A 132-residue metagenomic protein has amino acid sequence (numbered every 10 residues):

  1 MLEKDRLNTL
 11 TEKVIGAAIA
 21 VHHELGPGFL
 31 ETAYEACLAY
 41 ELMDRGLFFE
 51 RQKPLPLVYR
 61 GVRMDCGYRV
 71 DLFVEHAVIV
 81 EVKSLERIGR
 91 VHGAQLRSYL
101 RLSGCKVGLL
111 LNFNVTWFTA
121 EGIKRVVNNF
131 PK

Functional and structural regions predicted by a protein language model:
M1-F48, R97, K124-K132: Solvent-exposed, charged helical/coil patches that constitute nucleic-acid or partner-interaction surfaces
G26, F49, V70-I88, Y99: Conserved catalytic cores of phosphodiester-cleaving nucleases, focusing on short active-site segments
M43-R60: A short acidic/basic microdomain associated with nuclease active sites
Y59-R63, F118-A120: Acidic pyrophosphate-coordinating catalytic loop
C66-G67, G93: Structural motif corresponding to alpha-helix initiation and N-cap regions
K83-K132: Nucleic-acid nuclease catalytic cores
